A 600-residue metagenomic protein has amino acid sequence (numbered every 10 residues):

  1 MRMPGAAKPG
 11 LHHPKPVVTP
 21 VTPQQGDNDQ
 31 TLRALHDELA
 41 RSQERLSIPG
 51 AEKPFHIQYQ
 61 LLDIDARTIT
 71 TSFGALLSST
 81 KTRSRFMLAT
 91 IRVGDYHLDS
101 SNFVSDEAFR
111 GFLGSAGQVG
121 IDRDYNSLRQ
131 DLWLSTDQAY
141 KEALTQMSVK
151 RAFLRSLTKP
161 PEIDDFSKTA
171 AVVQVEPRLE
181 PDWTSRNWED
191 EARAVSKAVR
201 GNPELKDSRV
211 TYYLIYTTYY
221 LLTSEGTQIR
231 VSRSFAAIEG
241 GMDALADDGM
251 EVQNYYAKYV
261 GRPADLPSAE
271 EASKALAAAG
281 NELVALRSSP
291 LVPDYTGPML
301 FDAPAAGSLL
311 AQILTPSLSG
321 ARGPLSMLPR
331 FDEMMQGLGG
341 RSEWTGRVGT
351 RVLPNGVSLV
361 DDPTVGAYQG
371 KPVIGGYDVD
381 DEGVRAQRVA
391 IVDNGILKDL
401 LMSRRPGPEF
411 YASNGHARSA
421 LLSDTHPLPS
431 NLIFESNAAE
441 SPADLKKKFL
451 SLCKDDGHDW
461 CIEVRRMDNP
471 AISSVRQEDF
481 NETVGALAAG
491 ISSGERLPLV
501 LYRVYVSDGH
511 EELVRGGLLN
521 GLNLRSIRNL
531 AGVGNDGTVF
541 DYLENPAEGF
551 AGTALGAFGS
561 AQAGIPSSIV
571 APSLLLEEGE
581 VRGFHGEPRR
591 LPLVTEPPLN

Functional and structural regions predicted by a protein language model:
M3-V384, R388, D393-I396, E409 (+4 more regions): Active-site bordering "gate/hinge" segments that shape substrate access to catalytic or cofactor-binding pockets
T136, T364, E382-N600: Long, low-charge, small-residue-enriched segments that form tightly packed helices used for assembly/packing
